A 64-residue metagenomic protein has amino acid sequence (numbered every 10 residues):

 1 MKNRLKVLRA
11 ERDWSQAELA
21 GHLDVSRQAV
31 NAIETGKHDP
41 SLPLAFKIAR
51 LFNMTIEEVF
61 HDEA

Functional and structural regions predicted by a protein language model:
N3-H22: Short basic helix-loop element that most often maps to the first helix and adjoining turn of HTH DNA-binding modules
L8, H22-L23, I33, D62: Residues in the recognition helix of alpha-helical DNA-binding motifs
V25-H38: Recognition helix of helix-turn-helix/homeodomain-like DNA-binding domains that insert into the DNA major groove
P43-E58: DNA major-groove recognition helix of helix-turn-helix/homeodomain DNA-binding modules
E58-A64: Short amphipathic recognition helices of helix-turn-helix/homeodomain-type DNA-binding modules
